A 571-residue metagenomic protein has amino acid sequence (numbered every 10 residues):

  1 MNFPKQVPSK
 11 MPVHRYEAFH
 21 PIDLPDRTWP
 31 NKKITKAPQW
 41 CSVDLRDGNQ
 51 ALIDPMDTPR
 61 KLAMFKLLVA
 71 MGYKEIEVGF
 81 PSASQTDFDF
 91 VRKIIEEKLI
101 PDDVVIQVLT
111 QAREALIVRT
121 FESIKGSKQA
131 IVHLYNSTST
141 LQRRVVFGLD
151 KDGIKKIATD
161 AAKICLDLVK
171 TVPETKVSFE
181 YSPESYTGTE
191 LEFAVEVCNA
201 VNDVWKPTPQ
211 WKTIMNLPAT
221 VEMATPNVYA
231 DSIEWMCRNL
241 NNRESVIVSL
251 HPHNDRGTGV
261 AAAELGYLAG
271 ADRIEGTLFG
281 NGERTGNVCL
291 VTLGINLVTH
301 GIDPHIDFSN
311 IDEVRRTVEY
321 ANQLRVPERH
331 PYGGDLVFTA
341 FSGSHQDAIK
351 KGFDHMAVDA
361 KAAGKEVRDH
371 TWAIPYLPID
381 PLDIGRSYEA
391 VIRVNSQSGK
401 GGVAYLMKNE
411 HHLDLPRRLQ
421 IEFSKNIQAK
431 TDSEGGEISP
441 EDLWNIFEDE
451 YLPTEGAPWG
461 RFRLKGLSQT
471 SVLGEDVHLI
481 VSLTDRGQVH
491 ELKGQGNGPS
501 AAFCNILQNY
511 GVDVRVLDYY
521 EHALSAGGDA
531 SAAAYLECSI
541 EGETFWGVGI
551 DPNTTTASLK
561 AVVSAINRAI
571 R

Functional and structural regions predicted by a protein language model:
N2-R46, G301-K493, G528-S531: A mid-to-C-terminal "edge-of-domain" accessory segment
Q6-S9, H14-Y16, W40, M56-E75 (+4 more regions): Alpha/beta enzyme core
D47, A51-L52, P81-Q85, S139-L141 (+5 more regions): Short, small-residue-enriched loops and turns at beta-alpha junctions that line or gate enzyme active sites
D103, Q142-V145, L217-A219, I247 (+5 more regions): Short beta-alpha connecting loops at secondary-structure transitions that line or flank enzyme active sites
A224-D359: Catalytic alpha/beta core domains of metabolic enzymes, predominantly
L467-V477, R486-Q488, K493-W546, P552-N553: A conserved regulatory-domain signal marking ACT and ACT-like small-molecule sensing domains and adjacent regulatory
T544-W546, I550-R571: Mixed-charge, glycine-accented linear interaction segment located at domain edges/termini
